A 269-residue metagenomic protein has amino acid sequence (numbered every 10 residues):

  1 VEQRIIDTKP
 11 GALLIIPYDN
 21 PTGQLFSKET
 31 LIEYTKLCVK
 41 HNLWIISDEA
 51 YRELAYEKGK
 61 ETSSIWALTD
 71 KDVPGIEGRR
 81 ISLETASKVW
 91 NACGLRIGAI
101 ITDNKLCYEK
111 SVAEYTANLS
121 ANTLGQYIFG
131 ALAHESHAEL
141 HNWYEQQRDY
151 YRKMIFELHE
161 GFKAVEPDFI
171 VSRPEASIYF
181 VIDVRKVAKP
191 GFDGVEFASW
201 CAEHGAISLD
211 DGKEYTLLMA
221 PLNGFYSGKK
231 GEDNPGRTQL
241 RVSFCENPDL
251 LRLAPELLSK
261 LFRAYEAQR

Functional and structural regions predicted by a protein language model:
V1-R269: PLP-dependent class I/II
